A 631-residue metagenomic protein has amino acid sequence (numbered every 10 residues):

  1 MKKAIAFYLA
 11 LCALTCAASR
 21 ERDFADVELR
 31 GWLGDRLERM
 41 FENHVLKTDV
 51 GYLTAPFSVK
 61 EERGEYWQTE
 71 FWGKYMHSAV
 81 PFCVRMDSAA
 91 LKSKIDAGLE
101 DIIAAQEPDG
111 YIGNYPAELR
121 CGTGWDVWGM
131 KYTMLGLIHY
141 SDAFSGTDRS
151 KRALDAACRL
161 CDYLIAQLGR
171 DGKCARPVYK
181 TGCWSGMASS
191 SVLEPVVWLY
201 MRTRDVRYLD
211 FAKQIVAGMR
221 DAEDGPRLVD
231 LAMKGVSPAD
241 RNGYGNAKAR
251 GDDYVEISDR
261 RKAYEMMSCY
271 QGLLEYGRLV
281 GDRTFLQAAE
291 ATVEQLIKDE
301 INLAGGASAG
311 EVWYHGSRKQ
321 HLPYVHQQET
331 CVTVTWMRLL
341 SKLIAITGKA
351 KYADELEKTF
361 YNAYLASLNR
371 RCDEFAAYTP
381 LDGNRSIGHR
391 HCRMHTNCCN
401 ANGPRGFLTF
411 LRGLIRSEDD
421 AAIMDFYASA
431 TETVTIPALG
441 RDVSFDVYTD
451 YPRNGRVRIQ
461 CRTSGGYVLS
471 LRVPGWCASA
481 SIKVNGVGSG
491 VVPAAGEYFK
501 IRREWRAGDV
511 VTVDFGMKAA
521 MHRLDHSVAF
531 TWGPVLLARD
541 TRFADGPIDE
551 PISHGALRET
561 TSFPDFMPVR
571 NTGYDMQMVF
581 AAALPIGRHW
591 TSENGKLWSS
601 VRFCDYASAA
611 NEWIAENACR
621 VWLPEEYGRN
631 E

Functional and structural regions predicted by a protein language model:
K2-Y8: Sec-dependent signal peptide recognition, specifically the positively charged N-region followed immediately by
L9-A17: Hydrophobic h-region of N-terminal signal peptides that target proteins for export in Gram-negative bacteria
S19-A89, S93, R120-T147, G186-R207 (+4 more regions): Aromatic (Trp/Tyr) and acidic
Y75, A89-D126, E300-A309: Helix-terminus loop motifs that line ligand-binding clefts
A117-V127, M134, A153-M187: Asp-box/WD-like beta-propeller blade repeats and closely related beta-sheet repeat scaffolds
A212, A289, A353-N362, S367 (+3 more regions): C-terminal beta-rich recognition modules with glycine/proline-rich loops and embedded aromatic residues
Y467-S470, I501-K518: C-terminal beta-strand-rich structural cap/linker in extracellular carbohydrate-active enzymes
C477-R503, M521-D525: Solvent-exposed beta-strand/loop surfaces of large extracellular or lumenal domains
